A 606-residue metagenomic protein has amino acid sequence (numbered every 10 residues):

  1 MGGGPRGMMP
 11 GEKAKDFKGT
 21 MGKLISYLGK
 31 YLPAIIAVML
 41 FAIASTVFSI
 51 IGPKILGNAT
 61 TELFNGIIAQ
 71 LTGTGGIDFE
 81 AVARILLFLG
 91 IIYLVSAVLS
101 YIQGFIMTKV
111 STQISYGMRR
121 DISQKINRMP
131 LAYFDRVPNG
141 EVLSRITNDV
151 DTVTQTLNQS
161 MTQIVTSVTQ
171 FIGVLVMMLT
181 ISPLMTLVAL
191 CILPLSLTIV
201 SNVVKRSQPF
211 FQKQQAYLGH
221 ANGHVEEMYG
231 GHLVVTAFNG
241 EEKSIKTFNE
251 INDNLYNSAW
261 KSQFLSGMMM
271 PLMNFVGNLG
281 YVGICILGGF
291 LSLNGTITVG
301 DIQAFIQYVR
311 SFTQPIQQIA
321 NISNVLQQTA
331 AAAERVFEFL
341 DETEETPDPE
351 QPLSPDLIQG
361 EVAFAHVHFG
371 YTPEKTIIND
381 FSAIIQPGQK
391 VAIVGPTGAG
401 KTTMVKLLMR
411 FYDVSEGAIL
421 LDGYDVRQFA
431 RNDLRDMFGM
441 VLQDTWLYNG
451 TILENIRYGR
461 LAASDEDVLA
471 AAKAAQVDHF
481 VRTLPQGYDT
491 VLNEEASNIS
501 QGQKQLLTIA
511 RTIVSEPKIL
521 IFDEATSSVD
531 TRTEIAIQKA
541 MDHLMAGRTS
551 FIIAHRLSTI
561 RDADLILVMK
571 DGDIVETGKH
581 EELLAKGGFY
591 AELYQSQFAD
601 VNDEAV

Functional and structural regions predicted by a protein language model:
G3-E12, T112, R120-S144, N148-V150 (+6 more regions): Short intracellular "coupling" helices and adjacent cytoplasmic loop segments at the cytosolic face of multi-pass
F17-L32, V142: A short amphipathic helical element positioned immediately N-terminal to and/or at the very start of a transmembrane
G29, I36, L40, L87 (+8 more regions): Hydrophobic alpha-helical transmembrane segments of ABC transporter permease domains
I35-L99, T180-L184, G295-V299: Transmembrane helix-loop-helix hairpins at lipid-water interfaces of multipass membrane proteins, especially the type-1
L131-A132, V150-L157, M161, V165 (+6 more regions): An intracellular "coupling" helix at the cytosolic face of ABC transporter transmembrane type-1 domains
M177-C191, K261-E334, F339-L340: Helix-loop-helix
D348-P349, P355-V606: ABC-type nucleotide-binding domain
